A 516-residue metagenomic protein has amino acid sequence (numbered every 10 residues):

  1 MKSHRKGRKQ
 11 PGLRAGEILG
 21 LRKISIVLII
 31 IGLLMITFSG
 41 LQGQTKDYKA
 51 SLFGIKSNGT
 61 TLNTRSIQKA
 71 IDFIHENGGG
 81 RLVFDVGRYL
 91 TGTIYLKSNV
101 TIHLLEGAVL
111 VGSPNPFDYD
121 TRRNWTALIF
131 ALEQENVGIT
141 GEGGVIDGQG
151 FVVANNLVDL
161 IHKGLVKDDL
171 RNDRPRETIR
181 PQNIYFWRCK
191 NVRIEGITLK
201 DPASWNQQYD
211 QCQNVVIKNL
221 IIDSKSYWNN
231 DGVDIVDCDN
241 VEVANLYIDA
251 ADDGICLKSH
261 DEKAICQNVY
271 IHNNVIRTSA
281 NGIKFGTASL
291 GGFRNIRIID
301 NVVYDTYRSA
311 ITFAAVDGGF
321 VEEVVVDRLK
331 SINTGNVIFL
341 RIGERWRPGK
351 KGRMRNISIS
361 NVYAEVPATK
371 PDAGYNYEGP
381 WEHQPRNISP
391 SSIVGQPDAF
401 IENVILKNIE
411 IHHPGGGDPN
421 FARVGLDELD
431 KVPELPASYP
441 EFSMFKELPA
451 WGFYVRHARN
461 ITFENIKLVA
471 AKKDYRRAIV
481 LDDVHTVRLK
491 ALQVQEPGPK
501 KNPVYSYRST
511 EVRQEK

Functional and structural regions predicted by a protein language model:
M1-K46: Bacterial Sec-dependent N-terminal signal peptides
L34-T37, Q42-K516: Extracellular/periplasmic carbohydrate-active domains that bind, remodel, or depolymerize complex polysaccharides
